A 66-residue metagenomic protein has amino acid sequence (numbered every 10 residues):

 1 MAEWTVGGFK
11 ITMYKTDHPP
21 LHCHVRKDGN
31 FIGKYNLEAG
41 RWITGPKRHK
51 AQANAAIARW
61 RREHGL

Functional and structural regions predicted by a protein language model:
M1-L66: Metal-centered catalytic cores of metalloenzymes
